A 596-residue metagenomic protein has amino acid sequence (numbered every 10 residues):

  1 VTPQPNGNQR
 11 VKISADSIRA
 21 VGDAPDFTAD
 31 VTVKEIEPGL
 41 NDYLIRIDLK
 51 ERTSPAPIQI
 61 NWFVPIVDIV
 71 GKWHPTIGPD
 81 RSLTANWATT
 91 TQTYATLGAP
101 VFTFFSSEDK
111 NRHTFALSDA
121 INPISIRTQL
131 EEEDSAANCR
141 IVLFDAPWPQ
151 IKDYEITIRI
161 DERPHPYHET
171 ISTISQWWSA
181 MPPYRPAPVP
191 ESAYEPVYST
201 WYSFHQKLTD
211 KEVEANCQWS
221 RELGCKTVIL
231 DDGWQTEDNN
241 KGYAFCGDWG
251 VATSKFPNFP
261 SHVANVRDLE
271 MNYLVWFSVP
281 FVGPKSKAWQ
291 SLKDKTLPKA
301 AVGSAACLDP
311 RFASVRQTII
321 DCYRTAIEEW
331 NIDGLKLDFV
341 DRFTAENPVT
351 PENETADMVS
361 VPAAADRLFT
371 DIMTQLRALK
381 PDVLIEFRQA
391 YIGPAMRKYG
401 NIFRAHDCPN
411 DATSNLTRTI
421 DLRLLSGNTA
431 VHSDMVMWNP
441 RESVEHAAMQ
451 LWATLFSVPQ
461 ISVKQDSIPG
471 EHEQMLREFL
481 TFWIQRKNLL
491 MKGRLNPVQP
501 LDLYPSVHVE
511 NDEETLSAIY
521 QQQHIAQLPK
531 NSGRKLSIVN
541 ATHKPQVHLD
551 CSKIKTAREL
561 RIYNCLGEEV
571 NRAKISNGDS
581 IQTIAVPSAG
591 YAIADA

Functional and structural regions predicted by a protein language model:
V1-A180, Y184, V547, G567 (+2 more regions): N-terminal accessory beta-strand-rich subdomains and adjacent acidic, glycine-rich linkers that precede catalytic cores
I151-E155, L368-S588: Active-site-proximal substrate-binding groove within the catalytic cores of carbohydrate-active enzymes
E169-R185, T227-L230, S254-G303, D382-E386 (+1 more regions): Glycine-rich, aromatic-flanked loop segments that form ligand/cofactor-binding clefts across common enzyme folds
P188, E195, Y202, Q206 (+3 more regions): Active-site-adjacent "subsite" loops/lids of carbohydrate-active enzymes
Y194-T200, V228-L230, Y273-F277, L335-L337 (+2 more regions): Hydrophobic faces of well-ordered beta-strands that scaffold small-molecule active sites in alpha/beta enzyme cores
W201, Q206, D231, A305-T325 (+3 more regions): Polysaccharide-binding and catalytic clefts of secreted carbohydrate-active enzymes
E212-T236, E329, D333: Catalytic domains of carbohydrate-active enzymes, especially glycoside hydrolases
W234-F259, S286-A313, D341-D366: Aromatic- and acidic-residue-enriched carbohydrate-binding clefts of CAZyme catalytic domains
